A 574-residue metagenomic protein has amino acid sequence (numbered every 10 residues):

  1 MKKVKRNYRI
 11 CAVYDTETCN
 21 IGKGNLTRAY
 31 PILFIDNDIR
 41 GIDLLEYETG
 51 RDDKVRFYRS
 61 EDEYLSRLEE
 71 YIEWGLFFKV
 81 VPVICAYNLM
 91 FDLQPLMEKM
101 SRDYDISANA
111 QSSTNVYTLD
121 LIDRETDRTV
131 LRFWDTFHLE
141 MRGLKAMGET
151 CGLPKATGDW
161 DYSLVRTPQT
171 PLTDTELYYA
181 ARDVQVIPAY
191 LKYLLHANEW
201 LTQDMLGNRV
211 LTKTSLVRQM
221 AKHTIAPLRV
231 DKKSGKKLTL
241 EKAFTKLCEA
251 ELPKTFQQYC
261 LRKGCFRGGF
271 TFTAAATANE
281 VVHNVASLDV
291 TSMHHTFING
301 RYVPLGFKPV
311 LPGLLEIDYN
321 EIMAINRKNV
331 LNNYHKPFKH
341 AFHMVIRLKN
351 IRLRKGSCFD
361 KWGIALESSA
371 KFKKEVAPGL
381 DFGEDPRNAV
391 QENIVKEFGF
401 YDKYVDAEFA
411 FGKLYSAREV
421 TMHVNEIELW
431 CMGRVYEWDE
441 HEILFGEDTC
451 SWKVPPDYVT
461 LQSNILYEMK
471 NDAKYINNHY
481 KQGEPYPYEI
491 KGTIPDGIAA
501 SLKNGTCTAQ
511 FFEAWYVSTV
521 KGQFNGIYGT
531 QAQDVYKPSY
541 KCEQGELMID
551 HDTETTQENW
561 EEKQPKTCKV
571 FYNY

Functional and structural regions predicted by a protein language model:
M1-N7: Short Lys/Arg-rich cationic patches that frequently serve as NLS/NoLS or arginine-rich RNA/DNA-binding motifs
N7, V13, G22-Y87, F91-Y574: Conserved acidic
